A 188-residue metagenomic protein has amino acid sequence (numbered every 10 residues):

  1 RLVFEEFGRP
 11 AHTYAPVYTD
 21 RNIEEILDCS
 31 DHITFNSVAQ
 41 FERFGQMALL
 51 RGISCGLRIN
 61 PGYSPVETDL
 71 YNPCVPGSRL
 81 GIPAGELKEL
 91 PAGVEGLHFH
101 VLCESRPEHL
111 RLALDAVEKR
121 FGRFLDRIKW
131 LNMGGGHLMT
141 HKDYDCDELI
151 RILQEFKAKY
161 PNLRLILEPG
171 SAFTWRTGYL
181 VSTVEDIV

Functional and structural regions predicted by a protein language model:
R1-N132, H137: Conserved alpha/beta-domain cores
L2, V101, S105-V188: C-terminal active-site-proximal or functional interface alpha/beta core segments in diverse enzymes
